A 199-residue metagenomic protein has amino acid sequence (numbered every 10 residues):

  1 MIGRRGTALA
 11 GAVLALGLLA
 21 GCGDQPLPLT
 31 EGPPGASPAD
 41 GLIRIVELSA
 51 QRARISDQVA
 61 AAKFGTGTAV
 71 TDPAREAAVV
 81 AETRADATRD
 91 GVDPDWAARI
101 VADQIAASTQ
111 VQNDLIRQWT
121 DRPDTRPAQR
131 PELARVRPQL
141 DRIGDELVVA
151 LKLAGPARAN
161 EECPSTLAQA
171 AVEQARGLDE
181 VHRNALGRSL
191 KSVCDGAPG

Functional and structural regions predicted by a protein language model:
M1-A10: Bacterial N-terminal signal peptides that target proteins for export
G17-A39: C-terminal region of N-terminal signal peptides and the immediate post-cleavage residues of exported proteins
E31-D93, A97: N-terminal Sec/ER secretory leader and immediately downstream segment of secreted/extracellular precursors
A60-G65, D121-A128: Acidic/histidine-rich, surface-exposed loop or edge segments in extracytoplasmic proteins
P73-A78, A98-A102, A134, S165-T166: Short, charged, amphipathic alpha-helical segments
R89-R126: Mid-length scaffold segments of soluble, non-membrane domains
P131-A154: Acidic/histidine-rich alpha-helical segments that form the ligand environment of transition-metal centers
G155-G199: Glycine-rich, aromatic-bearing surface loops/beta-hairpins
